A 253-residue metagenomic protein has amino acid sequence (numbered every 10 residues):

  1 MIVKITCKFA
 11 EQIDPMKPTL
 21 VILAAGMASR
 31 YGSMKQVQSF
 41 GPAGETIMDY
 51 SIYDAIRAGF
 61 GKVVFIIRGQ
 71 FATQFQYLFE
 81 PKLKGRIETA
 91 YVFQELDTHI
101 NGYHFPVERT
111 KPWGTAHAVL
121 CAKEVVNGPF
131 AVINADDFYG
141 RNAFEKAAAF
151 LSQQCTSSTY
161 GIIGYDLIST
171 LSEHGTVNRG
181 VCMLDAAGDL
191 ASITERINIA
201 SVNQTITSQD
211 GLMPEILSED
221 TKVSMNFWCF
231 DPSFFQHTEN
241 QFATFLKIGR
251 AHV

Functional and structural regions predicted by a protein language model:
I2-A28, P42-V132, Y139-G140, F144 (+1 more regions): Conserved N-terminal catalytic core of the sugar/cofactor nucleotidyltransferase
G26, Q70, I168, P232-S233: Alpha-helix/helix-capping structural signal
S33-M34: Conserved catalytic-core motifs of eukaryotic protein kinase domains, centered on the activation segment
V37, T89-Y91, Y160-I162: Conserved beta-strand scaffold positions in the cores of enzyme catalytic domains, especially in NTP/NDP-utilizing
R141-M225: Conserved core of the sugar-phosphate nucleotidyltransferase
F227-H237: Conserved nucleotide-sugar donor-binding and metal-coordinating catalytic region shared by glycosyltransferases
T244-G249: Short, surface-exposed loop/helix-turn segments at secondary-structure junctions that function as lids/hinges flanking
A251-V253: Conserved small/polar residues in nucleotide/adenosyl-binding loops
